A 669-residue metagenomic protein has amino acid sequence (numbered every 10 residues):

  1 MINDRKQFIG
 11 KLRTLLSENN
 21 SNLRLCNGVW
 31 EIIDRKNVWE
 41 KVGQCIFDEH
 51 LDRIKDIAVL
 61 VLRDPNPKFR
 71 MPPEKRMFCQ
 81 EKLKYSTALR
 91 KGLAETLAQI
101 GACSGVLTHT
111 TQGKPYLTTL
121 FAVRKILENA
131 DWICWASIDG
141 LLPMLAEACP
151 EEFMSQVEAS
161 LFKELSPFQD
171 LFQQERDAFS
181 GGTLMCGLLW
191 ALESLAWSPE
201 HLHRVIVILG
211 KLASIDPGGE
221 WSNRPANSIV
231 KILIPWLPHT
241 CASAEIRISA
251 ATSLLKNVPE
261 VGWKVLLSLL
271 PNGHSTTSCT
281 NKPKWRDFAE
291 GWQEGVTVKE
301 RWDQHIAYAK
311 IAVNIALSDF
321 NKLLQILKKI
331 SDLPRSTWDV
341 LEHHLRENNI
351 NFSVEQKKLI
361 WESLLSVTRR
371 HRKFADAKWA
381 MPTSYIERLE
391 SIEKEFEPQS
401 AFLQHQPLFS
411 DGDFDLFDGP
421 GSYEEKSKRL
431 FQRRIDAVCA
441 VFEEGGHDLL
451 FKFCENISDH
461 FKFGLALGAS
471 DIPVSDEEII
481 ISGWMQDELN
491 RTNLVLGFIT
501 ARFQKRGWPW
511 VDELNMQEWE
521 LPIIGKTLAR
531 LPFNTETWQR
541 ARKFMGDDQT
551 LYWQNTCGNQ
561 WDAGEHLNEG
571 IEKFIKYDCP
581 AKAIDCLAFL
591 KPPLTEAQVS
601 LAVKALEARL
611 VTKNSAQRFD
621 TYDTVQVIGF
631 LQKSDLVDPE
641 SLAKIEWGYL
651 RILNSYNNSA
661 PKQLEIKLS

Functional and structural regions predicted by a protein language model:
M1-S669: Non-catalytic all-alpha helical scaffold/repeat segments
